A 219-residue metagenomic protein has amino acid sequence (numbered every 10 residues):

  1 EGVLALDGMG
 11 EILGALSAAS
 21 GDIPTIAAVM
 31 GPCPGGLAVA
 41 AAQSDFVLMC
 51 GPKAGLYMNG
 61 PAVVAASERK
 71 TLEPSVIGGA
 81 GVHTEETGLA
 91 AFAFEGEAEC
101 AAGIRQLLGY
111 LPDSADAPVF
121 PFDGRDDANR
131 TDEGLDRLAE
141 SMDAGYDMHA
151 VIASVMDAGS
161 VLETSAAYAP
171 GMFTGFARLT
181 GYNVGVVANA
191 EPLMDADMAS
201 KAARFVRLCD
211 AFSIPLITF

Functional and structural regions predicted by a protein language model:
E1, D22, A65, E85 (+5 more regions): Gly-rich Lys/Arg/Thr-decorated short loops/hinges at beta-loop-alpha junctions or inter-strand turns that position
E1-D116: Conserved catalytic cores of soluble enzyme domains, especially glycine-rich substrate-binding beta-alpha loops
V3-D7, L48-C50, D136-Y146, F173-A177: Short low-complexity stretches enriched in small and charged residues
L4, L72-V76, F92-G103, E140-M148 (+3 more regions): Catalytic cores of large soluble enzymes that bind and process phosphate-bearing ligands
E11, A18, G55-Y57, A62-V63 (+10 more regions): Residue-level preference for alpha-helix termini and adjacent loops
G79-G81, D123-R125, I214-T218: Short C-terminal domain-edge/linker segments immediately following a structured domain
F92-I152: Terminal amphipathic helices with adjacent charged low-complexity linkers/tails
G145-F219: Non-catalytic terminal/interface segments that mediate subunit docking, oligomerization, and allosteric communication
